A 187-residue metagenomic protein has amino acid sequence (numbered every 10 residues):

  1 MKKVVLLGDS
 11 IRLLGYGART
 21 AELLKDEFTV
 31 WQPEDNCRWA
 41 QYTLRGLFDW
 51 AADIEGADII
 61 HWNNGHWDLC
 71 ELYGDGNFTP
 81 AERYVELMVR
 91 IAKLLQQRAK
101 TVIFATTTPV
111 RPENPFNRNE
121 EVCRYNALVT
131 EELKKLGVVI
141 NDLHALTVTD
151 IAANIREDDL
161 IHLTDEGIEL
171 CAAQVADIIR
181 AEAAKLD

Functional and structural regions predicted by a protein language model:
K2-L87: Conserved SGNH/GDSL esterase-like catalytic core that processes O-acyl groups on lipids and polysaccharides
V5, I103-A105, V139-N141: Hydrophobic/aromatic beta-strand patches that form the interior of the parallel beta-sheet core in alpha/beta enzyme
L24-D26, R98, L136: Short, structured coil segments at secondary-structure junctions
T29-W31, T101, G137-V139: Conserved beta-strand segments of alpha/beta enzyme cores
L47, M88-A92, N126, T130: Generic structural signal for well-ordered alpha-helices, preferentially at hydrophobic/aromatic core positions
A52-G56, Q97-R98, E182: Glycine-rich phosphate-binding loop signature in dinucleotide/nucleotide-binding domains
N63-L69, A92-R124: Active-site segments of SGNH/GDSL-like serine hydrolases that catalyze O-acetyl group transfer/hydrolysis on lipids
T108-D187: Catalytic His-Asp segment of secreted/periplasmic serine-dependent ester chemistry enzymes
